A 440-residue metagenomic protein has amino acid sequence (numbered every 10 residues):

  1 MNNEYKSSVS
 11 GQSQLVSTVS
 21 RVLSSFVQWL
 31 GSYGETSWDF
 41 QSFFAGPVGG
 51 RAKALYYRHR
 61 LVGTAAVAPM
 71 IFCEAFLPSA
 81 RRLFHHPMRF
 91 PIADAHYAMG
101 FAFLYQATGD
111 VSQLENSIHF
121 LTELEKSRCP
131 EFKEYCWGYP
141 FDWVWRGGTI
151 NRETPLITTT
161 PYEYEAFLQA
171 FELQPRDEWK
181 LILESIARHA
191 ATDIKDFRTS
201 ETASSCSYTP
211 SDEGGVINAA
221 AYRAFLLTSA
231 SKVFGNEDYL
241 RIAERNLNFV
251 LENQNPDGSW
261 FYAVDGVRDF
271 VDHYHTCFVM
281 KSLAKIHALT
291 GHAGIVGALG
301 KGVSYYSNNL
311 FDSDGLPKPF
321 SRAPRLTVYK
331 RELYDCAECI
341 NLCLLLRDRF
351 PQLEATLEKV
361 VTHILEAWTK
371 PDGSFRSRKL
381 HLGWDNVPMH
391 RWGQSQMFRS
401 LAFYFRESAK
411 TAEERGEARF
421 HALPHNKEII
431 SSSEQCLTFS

Functional and structural regions predicted by a protein language model:
M1-S440: Glycan-recognition and catalytic cores of secretory/periplasmic carbohydrate-active enzymes
